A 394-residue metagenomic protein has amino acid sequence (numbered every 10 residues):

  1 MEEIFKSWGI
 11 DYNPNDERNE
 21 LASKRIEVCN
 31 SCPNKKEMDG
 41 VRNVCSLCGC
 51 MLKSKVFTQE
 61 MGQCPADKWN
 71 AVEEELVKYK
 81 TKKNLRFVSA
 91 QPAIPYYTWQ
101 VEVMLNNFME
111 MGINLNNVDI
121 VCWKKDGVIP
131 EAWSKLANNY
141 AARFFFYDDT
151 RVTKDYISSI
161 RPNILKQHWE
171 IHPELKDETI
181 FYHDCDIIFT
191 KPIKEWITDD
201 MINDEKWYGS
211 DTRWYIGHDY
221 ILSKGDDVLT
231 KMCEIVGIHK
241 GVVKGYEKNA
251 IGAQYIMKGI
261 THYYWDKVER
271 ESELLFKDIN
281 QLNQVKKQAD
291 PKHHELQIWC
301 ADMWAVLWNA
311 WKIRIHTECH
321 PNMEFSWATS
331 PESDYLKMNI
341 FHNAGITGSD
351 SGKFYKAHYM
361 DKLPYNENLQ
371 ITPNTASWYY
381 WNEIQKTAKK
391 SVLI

Functional and structural regions predicted by a protein language model:
M1-K78: Cysteine-centered metal-binding/redox modules
S54, Y97, V128-E131, I188-P192 (+5 more regions): Short catalytic/ligand-binding loop motif for oxyanion handling, primarily in non-cytosolic enzymes, centered on
V77-I157, H168-K176: N-terminal anchoring/stem segment of glycosyltransferases
W99-E102, N106, S159-N163, C300-W308: A structural signal for well-ordered alpha-helical segments within the folded catalytic domains of diverse enzymes
S159-Y220: GT-A fold catalytic core of metal-dependent nucleotide-sugar glycosyltransferases, centered on the diacidic
H168, G209-A253: Surface cap/lid and interfacial helix-loop subdomains adjacent to catalytic sites that gate substrate access
V236-A344: Catalytic core and acceptor-binding pocket of nucleotide-sugar-dependent glycosyltransferases
H293, Q297, R314-I394: C-terminal catalytic/acceptor-binding lobe
